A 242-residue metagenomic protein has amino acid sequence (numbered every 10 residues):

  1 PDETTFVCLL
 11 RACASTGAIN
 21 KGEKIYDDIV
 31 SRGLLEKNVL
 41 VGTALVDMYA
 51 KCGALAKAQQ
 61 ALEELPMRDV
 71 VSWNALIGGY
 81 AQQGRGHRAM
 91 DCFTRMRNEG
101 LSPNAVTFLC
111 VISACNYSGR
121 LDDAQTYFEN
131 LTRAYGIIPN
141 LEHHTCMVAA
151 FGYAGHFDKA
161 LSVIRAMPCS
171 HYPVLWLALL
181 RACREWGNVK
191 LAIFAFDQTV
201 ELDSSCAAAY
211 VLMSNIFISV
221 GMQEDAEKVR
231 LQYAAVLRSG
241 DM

Functional and structural regions predicted by a protein language model:
D2-V7, R11, G22, K37-T43 (+15 more regions): Pentatricopeptide repeat
S15, S31, A56-R68, G84-D91 (+1 more regions): Tandem repeat domain/solenoid detector
G33, L65, D69, G100 (+3 more regions): Inter-helix linker motif
L45-M48, L65, L76, M96 (+6 more regions): Methionine-biased hydrophobic packing positions in alpha-helices, especially within tandem helical repeat solenoids
P168-S170, D197-A207, S214, I218-G240: TPR/TPR-like (Sel1-like) alpha-helical repeat modules
